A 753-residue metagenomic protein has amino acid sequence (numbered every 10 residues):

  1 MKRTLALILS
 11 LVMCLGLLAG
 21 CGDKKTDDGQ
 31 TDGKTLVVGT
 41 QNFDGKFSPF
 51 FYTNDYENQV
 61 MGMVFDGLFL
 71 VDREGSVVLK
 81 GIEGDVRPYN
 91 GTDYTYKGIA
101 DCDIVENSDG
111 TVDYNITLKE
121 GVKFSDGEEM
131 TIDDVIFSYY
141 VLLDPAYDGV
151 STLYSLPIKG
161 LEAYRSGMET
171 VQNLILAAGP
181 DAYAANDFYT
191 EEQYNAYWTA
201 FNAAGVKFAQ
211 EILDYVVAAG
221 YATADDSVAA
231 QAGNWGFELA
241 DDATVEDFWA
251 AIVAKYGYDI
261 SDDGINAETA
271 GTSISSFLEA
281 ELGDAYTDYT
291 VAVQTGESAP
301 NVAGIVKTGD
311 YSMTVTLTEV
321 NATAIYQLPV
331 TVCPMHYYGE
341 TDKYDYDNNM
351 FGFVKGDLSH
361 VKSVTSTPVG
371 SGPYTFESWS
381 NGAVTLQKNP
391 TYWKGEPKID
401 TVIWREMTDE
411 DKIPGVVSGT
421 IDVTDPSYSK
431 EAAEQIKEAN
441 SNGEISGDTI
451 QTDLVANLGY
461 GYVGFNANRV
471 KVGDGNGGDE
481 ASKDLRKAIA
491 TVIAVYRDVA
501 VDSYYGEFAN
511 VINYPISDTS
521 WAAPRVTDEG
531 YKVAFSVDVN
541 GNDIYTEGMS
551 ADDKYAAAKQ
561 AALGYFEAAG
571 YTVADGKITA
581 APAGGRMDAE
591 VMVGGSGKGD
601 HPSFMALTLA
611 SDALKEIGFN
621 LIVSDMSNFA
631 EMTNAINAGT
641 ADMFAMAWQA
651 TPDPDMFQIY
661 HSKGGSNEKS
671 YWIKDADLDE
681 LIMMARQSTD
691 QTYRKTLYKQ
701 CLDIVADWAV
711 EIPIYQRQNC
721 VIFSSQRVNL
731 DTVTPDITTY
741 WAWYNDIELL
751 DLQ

Functional and structural regions predicted by a protein language model:
L18-G20: C-terminal motif of bacterial Sec signal peptides marking the signal peptidase cleavage site
D32-N42, D113-I116, V135-S138, M313-T314 (+5 more regions): Short, well-ordered beta-strand elements
G39-N107: N-terminal lobe/hinge region of extracytoplasmic solute-binding protein
R73-E74, S261-A303, G309-S312, T316-N321 (+6 more regions): Gly/Pro-rich hinge or "lid" segments in bacterial periplasmic/extracellular proteins
D93-S275, T314, G415, G478-A488: Aromatic- and charge-enriched surface segment that lines or borders ligand/interaction sites
A322, Y326, A490-V533, P602-S611 (+1 more regions): Detector for C-terminal structural segments
E377, T385-Q387, E480-D612, D751: Append "and occasionally in soluble cytosolic enzymes with long acidic Gly/Pro-rich linkers
E377-P390, I403-K471, Y496, D502-E507: Extracellular/periplasmic solute-recognition and catalytic clefts
